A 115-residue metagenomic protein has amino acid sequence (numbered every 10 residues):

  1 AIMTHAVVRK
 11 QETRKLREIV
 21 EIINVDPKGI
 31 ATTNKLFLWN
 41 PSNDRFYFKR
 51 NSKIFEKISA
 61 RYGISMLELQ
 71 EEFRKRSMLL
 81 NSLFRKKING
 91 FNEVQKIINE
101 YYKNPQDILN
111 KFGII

Functional and structural regions predicted by a protein language model:
I2-F84: Conserved P-loop NTPase
K75, L79-I115: Terminal-proximal interaction/regulatory segments of ATP-powered molecular machines
